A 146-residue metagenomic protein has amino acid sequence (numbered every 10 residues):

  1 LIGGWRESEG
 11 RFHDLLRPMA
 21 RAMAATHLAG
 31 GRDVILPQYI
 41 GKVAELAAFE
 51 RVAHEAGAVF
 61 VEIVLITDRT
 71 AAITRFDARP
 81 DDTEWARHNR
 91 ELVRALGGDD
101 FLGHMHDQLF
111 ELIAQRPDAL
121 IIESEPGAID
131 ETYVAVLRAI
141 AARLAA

Functional and structural regions predicted by a protein language model:
L1-G30: Conserved substrate/cofactor phosphate-moiety recognition/catalytic segment in nucleotide-dependent phosphotransferases
A25-A29, A53-A58, A114: Conserved catalytic network of the ASCE P-loop NTPase/AAA+ motor domain
G31-V34, V61: Loop/turn-to-beta-strand initiation segments
P37-E45, F49: Acidic, metal-coordinating catalytic cores used for nucleic-acid/nucleotide bond scission and strand-transfer chemistry
G41, I66-A71, P126-G127: Conserved nucleotide-binding/hydrolysis micro-motifs of P-loop NTPases
A56-D77: Conserved phosphate-donor/acceptor-positioning beta-strand/loop module used by diverse small-molecule
D81-A135: Small-molecule kinase domains that catalyze NTP-dependent phosphoryl transfer to phosphate-bearing small molecules
Y133-A146: C-terminal accessory "lid"/substrate-recognition subdomains
